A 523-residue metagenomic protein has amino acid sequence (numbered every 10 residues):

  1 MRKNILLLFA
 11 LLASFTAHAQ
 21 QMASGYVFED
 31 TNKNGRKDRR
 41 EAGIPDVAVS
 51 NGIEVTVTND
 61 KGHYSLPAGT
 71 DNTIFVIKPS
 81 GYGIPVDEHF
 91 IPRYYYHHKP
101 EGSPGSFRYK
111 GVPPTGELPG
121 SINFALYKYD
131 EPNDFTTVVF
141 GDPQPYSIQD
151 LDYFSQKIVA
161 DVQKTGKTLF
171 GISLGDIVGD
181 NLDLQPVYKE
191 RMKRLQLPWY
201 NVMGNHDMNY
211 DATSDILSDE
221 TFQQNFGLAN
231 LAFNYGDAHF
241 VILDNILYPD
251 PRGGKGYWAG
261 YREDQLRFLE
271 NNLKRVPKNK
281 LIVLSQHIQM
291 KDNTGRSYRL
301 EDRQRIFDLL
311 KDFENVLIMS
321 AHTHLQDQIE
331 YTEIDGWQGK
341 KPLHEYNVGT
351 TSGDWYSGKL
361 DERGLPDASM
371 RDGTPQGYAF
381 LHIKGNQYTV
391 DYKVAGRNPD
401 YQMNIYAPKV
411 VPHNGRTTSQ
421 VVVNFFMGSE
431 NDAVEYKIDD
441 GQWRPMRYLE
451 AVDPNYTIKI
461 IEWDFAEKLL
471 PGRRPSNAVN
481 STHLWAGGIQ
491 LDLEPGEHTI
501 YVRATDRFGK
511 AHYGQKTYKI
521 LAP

Functional and structural regions predicted by a protein language model:
M22, K99-P186, P523: N-terminal active-site segment of His-dependent metallophosphoesterases
A23-E29, G62, F124: A short, amphipathic beta-strand motif
Y26, P45-T56: Short amphipathic beta-strand segments in non-cytosolic proteins
K37, I53-H63, P67: Short, acidic Ser/Thr/Gly-rich low-complexity loop/linker segments typical of extracellular and cell-surface proteins
N51, S65, T73-K110: A short, solvent-exposed loop/turn motif at the edges and junctions of modular extracellular/periplasmic domains
R93-G102, R108-P114, L182-V276, S297-M319 (+2 more regions): Extended active-site neighborhood of metal-dependent phosphoesterases/phosphodiesterases
L197, D453-I489: Aromatic sugar-binding surface patches on proteins that engage polysaccharides or sugar-phosphate polymers
G339-M427, G488-Q490, T499-Q515, K519: Binuclear metal-dependent phosphoesterase catalytic core
